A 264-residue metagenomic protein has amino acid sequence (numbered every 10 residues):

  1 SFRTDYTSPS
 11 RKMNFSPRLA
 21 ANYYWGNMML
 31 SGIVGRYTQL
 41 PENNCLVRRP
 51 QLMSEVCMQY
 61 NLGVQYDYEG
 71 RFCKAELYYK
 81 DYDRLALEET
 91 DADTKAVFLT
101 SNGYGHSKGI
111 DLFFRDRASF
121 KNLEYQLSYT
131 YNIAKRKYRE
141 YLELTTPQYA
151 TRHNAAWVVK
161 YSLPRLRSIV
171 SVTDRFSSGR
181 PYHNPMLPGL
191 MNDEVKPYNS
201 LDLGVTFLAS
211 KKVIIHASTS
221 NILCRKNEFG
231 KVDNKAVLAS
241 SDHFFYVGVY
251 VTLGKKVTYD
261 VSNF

Functional and structural regions predicted by a protein language model:
S1-W25, L40-P41: Signature of Gram-negative outer-membrane beta-barrel scaffolds
F2-T4, A21, G32-R36, V64 (+5 more regions): Transmembrane beta-barrel strands of outer-membrane/channel proteins
M13-F15, V56-Y60, D67-E69, Y104-I110 (+3 more regions): Residues that define the transmembrane beta-barrel architecture of outer-membrane proteins
L19-Y23, L62-Y66, I110-D116, L127 (+5 more regions): Residues on the lipid-exposed face of transmembrane beta-strands in outer-membrane beta-barrel proteins
Y24-I33, S54-R115, K121-L123: Membrane-embedded beta-barrel scaffold of Gram-negative outer-membrane proteins
N27-S31, G70-K74, F120-Y125, R165-V170 (+2 more regions): Repeated loop/turn-to-beta-strand initiation elements of outer-membrane beta-barrel proteins
Y79-D81, T100-H183, L223: Gram-negative outer-membrane beta-barrel transporters
S119, F176-H183, V205-F264: C-terminal beta-signal and adjacent terminal beta-strands/loops of Gram-negative outer-membrane beta-barrel proteins
